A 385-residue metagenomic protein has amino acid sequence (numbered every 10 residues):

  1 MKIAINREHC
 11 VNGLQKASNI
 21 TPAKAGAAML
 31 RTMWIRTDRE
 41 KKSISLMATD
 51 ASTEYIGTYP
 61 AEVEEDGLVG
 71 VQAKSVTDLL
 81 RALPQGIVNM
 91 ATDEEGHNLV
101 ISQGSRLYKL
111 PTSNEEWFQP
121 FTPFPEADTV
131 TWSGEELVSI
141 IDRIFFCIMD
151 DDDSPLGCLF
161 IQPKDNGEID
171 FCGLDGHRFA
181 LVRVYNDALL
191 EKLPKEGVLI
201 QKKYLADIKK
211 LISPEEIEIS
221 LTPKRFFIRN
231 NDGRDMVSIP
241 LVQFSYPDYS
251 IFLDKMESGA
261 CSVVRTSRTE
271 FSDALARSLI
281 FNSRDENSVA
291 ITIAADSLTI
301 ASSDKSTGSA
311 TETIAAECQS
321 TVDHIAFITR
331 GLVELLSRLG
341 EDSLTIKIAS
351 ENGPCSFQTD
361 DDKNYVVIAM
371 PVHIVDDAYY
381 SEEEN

Functional and structural regions predicted by a protein language model:
M1-N385: Structural preference for solvent-exposed beta-strand-turn elements and adjacent flexible terminal/loop segments within
